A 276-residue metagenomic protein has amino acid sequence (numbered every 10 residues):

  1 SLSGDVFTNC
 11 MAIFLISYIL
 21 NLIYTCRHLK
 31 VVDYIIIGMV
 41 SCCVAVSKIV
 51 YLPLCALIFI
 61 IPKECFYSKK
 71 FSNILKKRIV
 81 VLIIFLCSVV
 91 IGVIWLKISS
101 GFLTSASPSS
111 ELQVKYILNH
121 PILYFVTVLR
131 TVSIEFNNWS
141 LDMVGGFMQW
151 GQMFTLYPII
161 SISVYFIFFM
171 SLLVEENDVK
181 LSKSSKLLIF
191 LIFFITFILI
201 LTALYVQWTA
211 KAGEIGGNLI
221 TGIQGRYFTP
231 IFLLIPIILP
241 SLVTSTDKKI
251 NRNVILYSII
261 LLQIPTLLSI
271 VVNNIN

Functional and structural regions predicted by a protein language model:
S1-T8: Short acidic/glycine- and proline-prone juxtamembrane loop motifs at membrane-interface regions of multi-pass membrane
T8-I16, T229-L233: Hydrophobic core segments of transmembrane alpha-helices in multi-pass, intramembrane catalytic enzymes
N21-H28, P53-L86: Perimembrane helix-loop-helix junctions
D33-I49, L54-I60: Membrane-interface alpha helices of multi-pass inner-membrane proteins
I35-S41, K70-K97, L187-I195, Y257-L262: Hydrophobic alpha-helical membrane-interfacial segments at the cytosolic entry of transmembrane helices
G92-E176: Membrane-lumen/periplasm interface segments of multi-pass, membrane-embedded glycan/lipid transferases
I94-I98, K248-N276: Transmembrane helical bundles and short interhelical boundary loops of multi-pass, membrane-embedded
K180-G213: Transmembrane alpha-helix segments characteristic of polytopic inner-membrane glycan-assembly/cell-envelope
